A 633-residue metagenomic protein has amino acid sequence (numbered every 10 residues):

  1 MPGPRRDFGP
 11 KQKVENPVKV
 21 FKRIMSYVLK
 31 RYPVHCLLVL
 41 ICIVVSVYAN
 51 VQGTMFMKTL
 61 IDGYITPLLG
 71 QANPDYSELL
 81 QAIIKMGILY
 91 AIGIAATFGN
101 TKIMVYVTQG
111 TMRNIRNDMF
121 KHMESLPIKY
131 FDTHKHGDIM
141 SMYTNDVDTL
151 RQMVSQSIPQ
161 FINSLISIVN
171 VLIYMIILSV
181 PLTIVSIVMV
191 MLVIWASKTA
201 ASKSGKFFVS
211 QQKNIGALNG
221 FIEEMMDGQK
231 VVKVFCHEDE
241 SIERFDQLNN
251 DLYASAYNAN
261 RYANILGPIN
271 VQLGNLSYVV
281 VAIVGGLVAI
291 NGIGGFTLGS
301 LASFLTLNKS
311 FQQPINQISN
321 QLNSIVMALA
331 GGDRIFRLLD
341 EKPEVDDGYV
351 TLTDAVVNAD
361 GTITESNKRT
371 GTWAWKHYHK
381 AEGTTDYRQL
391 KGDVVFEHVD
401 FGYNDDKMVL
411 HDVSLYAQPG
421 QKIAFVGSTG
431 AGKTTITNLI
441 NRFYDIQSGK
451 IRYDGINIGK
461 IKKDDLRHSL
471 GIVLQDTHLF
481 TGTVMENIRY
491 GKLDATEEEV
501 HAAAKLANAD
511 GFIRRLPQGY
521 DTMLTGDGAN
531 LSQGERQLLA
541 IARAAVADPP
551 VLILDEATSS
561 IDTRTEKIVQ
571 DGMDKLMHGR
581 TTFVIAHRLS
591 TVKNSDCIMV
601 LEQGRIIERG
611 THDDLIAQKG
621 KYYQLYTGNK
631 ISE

Functional and structural regions predicted by a protein language model:
M1-N50, I65-M86, N100-M104, T108 (+10 more regions): Membrane-integrated ABC transporters
P2-Q12, Q109, N117-T149, G220-R244 (+4 more regions): Short intracellular "coupling" helices and adjacent cytoplasmic loop segments at the cytosolic face of multi-pass
K22, A96, N100, T108 (+4 more regions): Hydrophobic alpha-helical transmembrane segments of ABC transporter permease domains
K30-P33, I128-K129, V147-V154, I158 (+5 more regions): An intracellular "coupling" helix at the cytosolic face of ABC transporter transmembrane type-1 domains
R31, H35-Y48, L89, Q156-S210 (+2 more regions): Transmembrane helices of ABC transporter permease
V45-A49, G53, G87, A91-T108 (+5 more regions): Hydrophobic alpha-helical membrane-associated segments
P67, Y174-V188, N258, Y262-R334 (+3 more regions): Helix-loop-helix
A72, A355-E633: ABC-type nucleotide-binding domain
